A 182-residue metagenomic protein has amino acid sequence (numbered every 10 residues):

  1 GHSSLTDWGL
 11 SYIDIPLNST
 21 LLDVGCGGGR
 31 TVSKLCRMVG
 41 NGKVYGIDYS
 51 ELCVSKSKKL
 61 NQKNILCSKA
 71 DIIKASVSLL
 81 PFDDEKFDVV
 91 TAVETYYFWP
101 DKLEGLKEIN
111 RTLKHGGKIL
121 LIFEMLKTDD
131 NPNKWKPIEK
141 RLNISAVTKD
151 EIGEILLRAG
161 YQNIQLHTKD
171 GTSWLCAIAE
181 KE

Functional and structural regions predicted by a protein language model:
G1-L10, S145: Conserved SAM-binding loop and adjacent beta-strand
S11-P16, R37, L80-P81: Glycine-rich helix-loop-beta junction characteristic of Rossmann-like nucleotide cofactor-binding loops
S19, G42, G117: Glycine-centered, small-residue-biased loops immediately flanking beta-strands in adenine/cofactor-binding cores
L22-L79: Class I SAM-dependent methyltransferase SAM/SAH-binding core
S78-V90: A short acidic, Gly/Pro-enriched loop at the edge of an enzyme's catalytic core that lines a small-molecule cofactor
V89-D101: A short SAM/SAH-binding and catalytic strip from SAM-dependent methyltransferases
L103-H115: A short glycine-rich, Lys/Arg-flanked "PGG" loop and its adjoining helix->strand segment in the class I
K118-I178: C-terminal alpha-helical "lid/dimerization" subdomain adjacent to the S-adenosyl-L-methionine
